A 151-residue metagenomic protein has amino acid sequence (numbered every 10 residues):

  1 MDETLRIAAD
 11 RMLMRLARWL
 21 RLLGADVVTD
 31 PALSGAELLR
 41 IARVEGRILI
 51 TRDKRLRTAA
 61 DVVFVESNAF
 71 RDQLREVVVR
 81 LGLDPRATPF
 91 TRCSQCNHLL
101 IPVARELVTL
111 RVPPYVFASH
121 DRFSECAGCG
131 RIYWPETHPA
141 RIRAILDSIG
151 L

Functional and structural regions predicted by a protein language model:
M1-T88: Long, charged N-terminal interaction/targeting segments
D84-F90, I101-A104: Short, structured loop/turn "capping" segments at alpha-beta junctions
A87-T91, A118-D121: Flanking scaffold residues of small Cys/His-coordinated metal-binding clusters
C93-C96, C126-C129: Short cysteine-rich clusters marking metal-coordination/redox-active sites
H98-P102, W134: Short functional micro-motifs and their immediate structural scaffolds
L110-F123: Short linker/helix segments within small regulatory modules
H138-A140: GST superfamily/GST-like fold recognition
I142, L146-L151: Short, intrinsically disordered terminal segments enriched in charged and Pro/Gly residues
